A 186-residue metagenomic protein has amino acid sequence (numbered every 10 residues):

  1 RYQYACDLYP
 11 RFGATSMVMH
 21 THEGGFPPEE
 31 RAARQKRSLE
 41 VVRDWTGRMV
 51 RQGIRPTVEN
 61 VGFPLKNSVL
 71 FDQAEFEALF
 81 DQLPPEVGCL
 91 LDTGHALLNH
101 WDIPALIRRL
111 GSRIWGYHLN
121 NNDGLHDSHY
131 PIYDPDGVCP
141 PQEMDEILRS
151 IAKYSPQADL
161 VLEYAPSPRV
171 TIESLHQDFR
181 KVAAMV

Functional and structural regions predicted by a protein language model:
R1-G88: Active-site acidic/histidine proton-transfer and metal-coordination neighborhood in alpha/beta enzyme cores
Y4-D7, G13-T15, E40, Q73-L91 (+1 more regions): Histidine-acidic metal/acid-base catalytic patches
K66-N67, G94-A96: Short, flexible loop segments at the rims of nucleotide/cofactor-binding pockets, characterized by
